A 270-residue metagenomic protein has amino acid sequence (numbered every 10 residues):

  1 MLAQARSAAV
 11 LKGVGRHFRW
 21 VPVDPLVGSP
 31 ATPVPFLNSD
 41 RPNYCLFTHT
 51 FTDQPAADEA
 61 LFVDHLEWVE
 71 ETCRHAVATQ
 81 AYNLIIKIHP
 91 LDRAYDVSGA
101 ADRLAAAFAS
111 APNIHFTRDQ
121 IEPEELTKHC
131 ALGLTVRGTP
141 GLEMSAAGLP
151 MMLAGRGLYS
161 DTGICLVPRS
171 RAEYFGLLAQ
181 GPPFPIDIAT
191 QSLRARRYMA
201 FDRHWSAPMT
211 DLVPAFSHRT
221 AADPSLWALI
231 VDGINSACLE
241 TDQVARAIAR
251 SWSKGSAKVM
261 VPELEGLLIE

Functional and structural regions predicted by a protein language model:
M1-P42, A172-E270: C-terminal amphipathic helix plus adjacent low-complexity, charged tail appended to glycosyltransferase catalytic
V10-L104: Conserved catalytic-core segment of nucleotide-activated headgroup transferases in glycan assembly
L26-G28, I114-R118, G133: Short gly/ser/thr-rich secondary-structure transition/capping motifs
F51-T52, L91, T139-G141, L158 (+1 more regions): Short, glycine-/Ser/Thr-/acidic-enriched flexible segments
A101-T117: Nucleotide-activated donor-binding/catalytic signature segment of Leloir-type glycosyltransferases, i.e., the conserved
I114-R118, C165-Q180: Short acidic-hydrophobic, aromatic-tinged amphipathic segments that line or gate anion-handling sites
D119-L166: A donor-sugar binding/catalytic signature common to diverse glycosyltransferases and related nucleotide-sugar
